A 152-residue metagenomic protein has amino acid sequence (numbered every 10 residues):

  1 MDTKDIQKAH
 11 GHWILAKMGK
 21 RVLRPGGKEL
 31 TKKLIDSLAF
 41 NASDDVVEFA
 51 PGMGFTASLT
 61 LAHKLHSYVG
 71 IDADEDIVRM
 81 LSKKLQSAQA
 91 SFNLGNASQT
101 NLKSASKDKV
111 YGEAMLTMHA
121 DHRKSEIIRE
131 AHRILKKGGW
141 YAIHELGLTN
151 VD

Functional and structural regions predicted by a protein language model:
A9-K28: Class I SAM-dependent methyltransferase Rossmann-like catalytic core, especially the SAM/SAH-binding loop
R24-A42: Conserved alpha-helix/loop element of class I SAM-dependent methyltransferases that forms part of the SAM/SAH-binding
S43-G52: Conserved class I S-adenosyl-L-methionine
G52-Q99: Class I SAM-dependent methyltransferase SAM/SAH-binding core
S98-V110: A short acidic, Gly/Pro-enriched loop at the edge of an enzyme's catalytic core that lines a small-molecule cofactor
K109-R123: A short SAM/SAH-binding and catalytic strip from SAM-dependent methyltransferases
S125-W140: A short glycine-rich, Lys/Arg-flanked "PGG" loop and its adjoining helix->strand segment in the class I
A142-D152: Conserved class I S-adenosyl-L-methionine
